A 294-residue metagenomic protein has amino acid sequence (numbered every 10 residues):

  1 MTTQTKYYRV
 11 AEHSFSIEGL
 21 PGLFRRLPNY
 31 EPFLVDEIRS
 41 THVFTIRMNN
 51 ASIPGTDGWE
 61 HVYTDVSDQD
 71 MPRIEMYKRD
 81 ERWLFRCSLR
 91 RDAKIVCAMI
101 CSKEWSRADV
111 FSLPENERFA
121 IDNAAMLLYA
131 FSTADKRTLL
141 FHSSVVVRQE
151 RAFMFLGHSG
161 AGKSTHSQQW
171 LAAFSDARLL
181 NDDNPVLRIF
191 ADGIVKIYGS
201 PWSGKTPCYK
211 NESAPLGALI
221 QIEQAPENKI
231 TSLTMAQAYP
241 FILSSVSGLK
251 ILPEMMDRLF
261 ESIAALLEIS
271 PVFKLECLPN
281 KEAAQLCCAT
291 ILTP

Functional and structural regions predicted by a protein language model:
M1-M154, H158-S159, Q169-R178, V186-P294: A noncatalytic interaction/capping subdomain that flanks phosphate/NTP-handling catalytic cores
G162: Conserved glycine(s) of the Walker
H166: Hydrophobic positions on the alpha1 helix immediately C-terminal to the Walker A/P-loop
